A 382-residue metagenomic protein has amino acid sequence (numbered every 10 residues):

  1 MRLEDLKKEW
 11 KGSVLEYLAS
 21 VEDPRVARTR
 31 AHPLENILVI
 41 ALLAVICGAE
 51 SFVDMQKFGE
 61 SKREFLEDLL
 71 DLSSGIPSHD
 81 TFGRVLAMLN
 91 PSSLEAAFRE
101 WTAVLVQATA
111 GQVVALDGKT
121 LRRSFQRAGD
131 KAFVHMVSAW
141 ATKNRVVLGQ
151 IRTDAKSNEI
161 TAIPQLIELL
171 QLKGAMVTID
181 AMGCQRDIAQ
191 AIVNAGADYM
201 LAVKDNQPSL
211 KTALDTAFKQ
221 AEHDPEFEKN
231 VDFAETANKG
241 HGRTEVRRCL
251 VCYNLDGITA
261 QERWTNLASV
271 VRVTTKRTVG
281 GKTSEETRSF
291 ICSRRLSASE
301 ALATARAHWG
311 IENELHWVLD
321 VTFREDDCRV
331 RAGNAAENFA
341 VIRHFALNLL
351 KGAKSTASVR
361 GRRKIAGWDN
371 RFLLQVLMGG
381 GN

Functional and structural regions predicted by a protein language model:
M1-Q126, S138-Q150, P164, L172 (+1 more regions): Dynamic "connector" segments at or just before major functional cores
A27-I37, G280-K282, V330-N338: Structural motif
R127-H135, T283-S284: Short, flexible loop/turn motifs enriched in small residues
I151-L169: Active-site beta-loop-alpha junctions of metal-dependent nucleic acid enzymes, especially the RNase H-like/DDE
T178-Q185, V203-S209: Acidic, metal-coordinating catalytic cores used for nucleic-acid/nucleotide bond scission and strand-transfer chemistry
A189-A197: Short, surface-exposed basic-aromatic patches at helix termini and helix-loop junctions that form
K204-A307: An anionic, glycine-rich sequence signature occurring as long contiguous blocks
T304-N382: Basic, amphipathic alpha-helical segments enriched in Lys/Arg and hydrophobic/aromatic residues
